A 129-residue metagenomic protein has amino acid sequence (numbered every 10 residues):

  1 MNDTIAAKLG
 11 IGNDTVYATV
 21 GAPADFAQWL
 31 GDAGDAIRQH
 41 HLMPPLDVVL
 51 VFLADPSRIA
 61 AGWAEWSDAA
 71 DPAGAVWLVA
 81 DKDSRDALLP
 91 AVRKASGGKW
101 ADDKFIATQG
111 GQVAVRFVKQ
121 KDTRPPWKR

Functional and structural regions predicted by a protein language model:
M1-G31: N-terminal, charge-rich interaction modules
T15, V20-P23, M43-P44, F52 (+1 more regions): Catalytic cores of nucleic-acid ligases and guanylyltransferases
F26-A33, D86-S96: Short, aromatic/basic amphipathic alpha-helical patches
A36-L46: Short acidic low-complexity segments
V49-I59: Short, glycine-rich nucleotide/cofactor-binding loops
A60-V92: Mid-chain, well-packed structural core segment of small domains
G97-R129: Class I S-adenosyl-L-methionine
